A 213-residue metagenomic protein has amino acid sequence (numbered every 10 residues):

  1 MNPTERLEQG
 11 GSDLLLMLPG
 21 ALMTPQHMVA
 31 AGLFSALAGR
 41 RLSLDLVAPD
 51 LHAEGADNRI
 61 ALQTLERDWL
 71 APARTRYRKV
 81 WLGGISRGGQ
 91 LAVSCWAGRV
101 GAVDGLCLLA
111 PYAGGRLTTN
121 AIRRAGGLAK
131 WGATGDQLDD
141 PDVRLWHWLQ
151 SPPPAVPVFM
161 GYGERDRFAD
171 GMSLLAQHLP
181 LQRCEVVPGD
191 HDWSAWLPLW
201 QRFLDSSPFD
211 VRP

Functional and structural regions predicted by a protein language model:
M1-R41: Short, surface-exposed "cap/lid" segments of acyl-processing enzymes
A21, D57-N58, R165-P213: C-terminal catalytic histidine-bearing segment of alpha/beta-hydrolase fold enzymes
L22, D50-G55, A113, H191: Alpha/beta-hydrolase active-site loop signature
L37-A56: Conserved alpha/beta-hydrolase
A56-T75: Alpha/beta-hydrolase active-site loop
G83-A92: Gly/Ala-rich beta-loop-alpha elbow adjacent to hydrolase catalytic centers
W96-L138, W196-L197: Hydrolase active-site cap/lid region
L128-P180: The feature captures the conserved acid-bearing segment of alpha/beta-hydrolase catalytic domains
